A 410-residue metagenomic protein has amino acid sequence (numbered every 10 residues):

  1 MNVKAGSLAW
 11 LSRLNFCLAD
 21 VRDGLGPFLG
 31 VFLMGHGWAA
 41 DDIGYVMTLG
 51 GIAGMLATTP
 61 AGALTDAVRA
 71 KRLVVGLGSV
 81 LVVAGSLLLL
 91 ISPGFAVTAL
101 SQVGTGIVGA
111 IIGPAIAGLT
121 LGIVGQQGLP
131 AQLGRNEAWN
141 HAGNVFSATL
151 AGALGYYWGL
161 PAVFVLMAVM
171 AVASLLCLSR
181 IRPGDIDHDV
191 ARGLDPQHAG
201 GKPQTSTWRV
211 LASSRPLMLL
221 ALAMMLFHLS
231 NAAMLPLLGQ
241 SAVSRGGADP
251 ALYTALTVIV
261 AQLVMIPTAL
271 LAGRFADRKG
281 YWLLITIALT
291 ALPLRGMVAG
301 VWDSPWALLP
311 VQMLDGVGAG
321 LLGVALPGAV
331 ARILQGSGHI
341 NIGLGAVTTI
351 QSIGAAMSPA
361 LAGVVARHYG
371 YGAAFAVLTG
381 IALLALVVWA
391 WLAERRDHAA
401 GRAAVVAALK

Functional and structural regions predicted by a protein language model:
M1-A5, D185-L220, V405-K410: Juxtamembrane intracellular "pre-TM" segments in multi-pass secondary transporters
N2-G51, M218-L219, H228-R245: Helix-loop boundary and gating motifs at the non-cytosolic
F16, G85, V97-I111, A307-L321: Hydrophobic core of transmembrane alpha-helices in multi-pass small-molecule transporters, especially MFS/SLC-type
A39-L49, G247-L263, H339-I342: Loop-to-transmembrane helix entry
A57-A70, T268-G280: Helix-to-loop junctions at the C-terminal end of transmembrane segments in multipass secondary transporters
L73-L87, L283-M297: Structural signature of the two symmetry-related core transmembrane helices
V103-A142: Cytoplasmic helix-loop-helix junction between adjacent transmembrane helices in 12-TM secondary transporters
V163-S179, F375-A390: Symmetry-related core transmembrane helices of the 12-TM Major Facilitator Superfamily/SLC fold
